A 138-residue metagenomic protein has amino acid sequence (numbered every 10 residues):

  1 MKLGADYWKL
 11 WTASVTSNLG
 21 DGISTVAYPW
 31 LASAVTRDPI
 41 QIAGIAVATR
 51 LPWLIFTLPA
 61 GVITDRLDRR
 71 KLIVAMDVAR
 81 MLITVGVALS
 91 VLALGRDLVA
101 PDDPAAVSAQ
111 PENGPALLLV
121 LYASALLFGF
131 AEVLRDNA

Functional and structural regions predicted by a protein language model:
M1-A5, Q110-P115: Helix-boundary and loop/linker segments of multi-pass membrane transporters
G4, R37-D38, D65: Short loop-to-helix capping motifs
W8-Y28, A46-I83, L119-A138: Substrate-agnostic recognition of the 12-TM MFS/MFS-like secondary transporter fold
V26-I40: Short amphipathic helix-loop junctions that connect adjacent transmembrane helices in Major Facilitator Superfamily/SLC
L31, L54, D103-A106: Intrinsically disordered, low-complexity segments enriched in proline/serine/threonine
T36, D68, S90-A93: Helix-breaking motifs and short loop linkers at transmembrane-helix boundaries and internal kinks in secondary membrane
D38-A46, L117: Juxtamembrane helix-start elements in MFS-like secondary transporters
V78-G114: C-terminal ends and interior cores of transmembrane alpha-helices in multi-pass membrane transporters/permeases
